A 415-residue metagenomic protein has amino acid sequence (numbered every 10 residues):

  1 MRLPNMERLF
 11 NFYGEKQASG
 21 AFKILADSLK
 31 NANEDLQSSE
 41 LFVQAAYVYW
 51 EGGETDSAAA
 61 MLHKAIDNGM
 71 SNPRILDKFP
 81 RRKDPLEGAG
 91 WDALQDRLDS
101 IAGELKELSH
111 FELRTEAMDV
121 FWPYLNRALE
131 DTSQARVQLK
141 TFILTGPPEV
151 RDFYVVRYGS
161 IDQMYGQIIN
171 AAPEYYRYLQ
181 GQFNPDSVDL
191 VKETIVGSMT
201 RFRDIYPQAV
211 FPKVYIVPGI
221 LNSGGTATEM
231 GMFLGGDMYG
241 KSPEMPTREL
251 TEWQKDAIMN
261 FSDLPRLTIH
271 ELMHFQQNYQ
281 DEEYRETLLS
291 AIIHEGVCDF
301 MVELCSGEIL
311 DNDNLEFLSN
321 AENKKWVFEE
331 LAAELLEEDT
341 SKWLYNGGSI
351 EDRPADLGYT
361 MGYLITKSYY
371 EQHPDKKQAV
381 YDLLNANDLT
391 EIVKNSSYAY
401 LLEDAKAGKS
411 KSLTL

Functional and structural regions predicted by a protein language model:
M1-N33, M61, D67, D96-D162: N-terminal mature-domain "stem" immediately C-terminal to a signal peptide or N-terminal signal-anchor/transmembrane
R8-L9, S28, S38, Q44-A45 (+1 more regions): Structural register within alpha-helical repeat arrays
N11-F12, V48, D84-P85: Residue-level signature for tetratricopeptide repeat
E40-Q44, N72-R97: TPR/TPR-like alpha-solenoid helical repeat scaffolds
H110-F121, L125, L288-W326, A399: Post-HExxH zinc-binding segment in Zn-dependent metallohydrolases
Q134-V150, E329-L415: Pan-zinc metallopeptidase signature
M164-D313: Acidic/His-rich structured neighborhood in mature extracellular/periplasmic domains
